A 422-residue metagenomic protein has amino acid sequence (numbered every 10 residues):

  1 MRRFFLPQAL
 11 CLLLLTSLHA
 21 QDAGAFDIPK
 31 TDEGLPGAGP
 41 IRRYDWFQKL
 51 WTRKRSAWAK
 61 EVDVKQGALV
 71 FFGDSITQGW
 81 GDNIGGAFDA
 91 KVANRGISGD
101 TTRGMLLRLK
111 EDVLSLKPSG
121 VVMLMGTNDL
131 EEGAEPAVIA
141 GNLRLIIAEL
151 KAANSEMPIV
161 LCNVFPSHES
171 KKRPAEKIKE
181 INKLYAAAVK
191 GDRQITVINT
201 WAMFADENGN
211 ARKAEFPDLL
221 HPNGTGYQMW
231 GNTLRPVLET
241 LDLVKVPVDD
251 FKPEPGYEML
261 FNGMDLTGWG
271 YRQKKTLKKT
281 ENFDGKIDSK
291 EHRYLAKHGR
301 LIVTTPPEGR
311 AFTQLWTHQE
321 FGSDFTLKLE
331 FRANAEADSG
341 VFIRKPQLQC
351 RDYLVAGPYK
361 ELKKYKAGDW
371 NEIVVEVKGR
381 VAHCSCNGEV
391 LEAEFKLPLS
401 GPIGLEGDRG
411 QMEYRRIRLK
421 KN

Functional and structural regions predicted by a protein language model:
M1-F71, T77-D82, G86, E239-D249: N-terminal secretory targeting modules
G34-F47, G81, F88-G104, E131 (+3 more regions): Acidic/histidine-rich helix-loop elements that form or flank divalent-metal/phosphate-binding sites at the catalytic
F71-F72, T77-A93, T102-R144, E149 (+2 more regions): Oxyanion-hole/transition-state-stabilizing segment in secreted/luminal serine hydrolases and related acyltransferases
S75-G79, S98-T102, T127-E132, F165-E169 (+8 more regions): Solvent-exposed loop/turn segments at secondary-structure junctions within structured extracellular/periplasmic domains
K110, L114, P118, G126 (+5 more regions): Sec-exported extracytoplasmic/periplasmic mature domains
A140-C162, K179-I195: Charged, glycine-enriched surface loops/patches that mediate electrostatic binding to polyanionic ligands
R144, L243-N422: Carbohydrate-interacting regions of secretory-pathway proteins
P166-K245: Catalytic His-Asp segment of secreted/periplasmic serine-dependent ester chemistry enzymes
